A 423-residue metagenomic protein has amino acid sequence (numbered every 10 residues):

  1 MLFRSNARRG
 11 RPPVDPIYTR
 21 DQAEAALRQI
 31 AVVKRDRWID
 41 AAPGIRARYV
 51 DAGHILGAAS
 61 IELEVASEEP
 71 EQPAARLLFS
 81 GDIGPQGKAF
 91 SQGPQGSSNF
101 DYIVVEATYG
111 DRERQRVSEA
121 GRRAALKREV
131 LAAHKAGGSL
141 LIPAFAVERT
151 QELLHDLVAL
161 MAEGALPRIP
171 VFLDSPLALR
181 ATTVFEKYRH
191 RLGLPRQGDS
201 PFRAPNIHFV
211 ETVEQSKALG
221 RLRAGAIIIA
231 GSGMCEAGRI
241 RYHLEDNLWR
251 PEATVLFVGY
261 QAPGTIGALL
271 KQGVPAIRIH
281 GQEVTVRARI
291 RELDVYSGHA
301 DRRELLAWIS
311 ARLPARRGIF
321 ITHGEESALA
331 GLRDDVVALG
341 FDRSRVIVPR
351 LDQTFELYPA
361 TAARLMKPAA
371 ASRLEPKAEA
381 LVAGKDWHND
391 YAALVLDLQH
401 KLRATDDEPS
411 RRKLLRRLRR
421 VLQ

Functional and structural regions predicted by a protein language model:
M1-P170, R191-L194: His/Asp/Glu-rich metal-coordinating catalytic cores of metallo-dependent phosphodiesterases/hydrolases acting on
Y49, G84-Q86, E163, R168-H190 (+1 more regions): A short, flexible N-terminal coil/short beta segment enriched in small residues
I55, G81-I83, A107-T108, F145-V147 (+5 more regions): Active-site metal-binding loops of divalent metal-dependent hydrolases
A89-T108, L179-R180, F185-L192, Q261-V286: Short, compositionally biased "basic patch" segments
A107-R123, I142, P201, R287-A307: Glycine-rich phosphate-binding "P-loop"
Q115-Q197, A315-P376: Binuclear metal-ion centers of metallo-dependent hydrolases, dominated by the metallo-beta-lactamase
A159-A162, I207-Q423: C-terminal regulatory/interaction regions
Y188-S216: Long, charged amphipathic helices and adjacent flexible linkers at domain junctions
